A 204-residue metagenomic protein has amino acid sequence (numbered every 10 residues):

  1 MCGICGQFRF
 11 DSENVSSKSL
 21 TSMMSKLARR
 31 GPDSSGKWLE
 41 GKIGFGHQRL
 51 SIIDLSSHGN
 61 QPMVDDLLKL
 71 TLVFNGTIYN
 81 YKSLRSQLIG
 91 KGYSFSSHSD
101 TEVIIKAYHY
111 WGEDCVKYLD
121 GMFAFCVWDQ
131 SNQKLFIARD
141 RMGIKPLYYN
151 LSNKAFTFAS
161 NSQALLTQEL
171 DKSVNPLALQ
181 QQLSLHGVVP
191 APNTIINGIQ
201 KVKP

Functional and structural regions predicted by a protein language model:
M1-P204: Cysteine-centered catalytic environments shared across enzyme families
